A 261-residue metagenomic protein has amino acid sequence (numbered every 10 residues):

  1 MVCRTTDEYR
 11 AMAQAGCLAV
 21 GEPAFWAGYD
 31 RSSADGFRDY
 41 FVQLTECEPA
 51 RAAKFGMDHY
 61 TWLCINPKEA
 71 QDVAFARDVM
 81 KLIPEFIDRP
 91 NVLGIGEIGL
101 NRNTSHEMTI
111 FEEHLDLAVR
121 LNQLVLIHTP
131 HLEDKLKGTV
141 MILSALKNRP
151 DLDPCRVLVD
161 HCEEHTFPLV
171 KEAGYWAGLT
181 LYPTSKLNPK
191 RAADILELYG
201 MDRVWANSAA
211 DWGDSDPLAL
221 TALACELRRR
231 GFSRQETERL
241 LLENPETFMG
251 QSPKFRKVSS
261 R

Functional and structural regions predicted by a protein language model:
M1-E133, K137-A145, H161, H165: Mid-domain alpha/beta scaffold segments of enzyme catalytic cores
T6-Y9, K135-S144, F167-A173, L187-L196 (+2 more regions): Histidine/acidic-residue-rich catalytic or RNA/ligand-binding cores of hydrolases and nuclease-related proteins
A19-E22, W176-P183, V258: Short hydrophobic/aromatic-enriched beta-strand-loop microsegments
A24-G28, L181-K186, A210-D211: Short, acidic/turn-prone active-site loops that include or flank metal/cofactor- and phosphate-binding residues
A53-F55, N148-D153, Y199-G200, R229-S233: Short helix-capping segments at alpha-helix termini
E69-R77, T180-P189: Active-site glycine- and acidic-residue-rich loops that bind and position anionic ligands or nucleotide-like cofactors
Y199-P217, T237: Short acidic/histidine-rich active-site segments
T221-R261: Mid-to-C-terminal alpha-helical segments outside catalytic/metal-binding sites
